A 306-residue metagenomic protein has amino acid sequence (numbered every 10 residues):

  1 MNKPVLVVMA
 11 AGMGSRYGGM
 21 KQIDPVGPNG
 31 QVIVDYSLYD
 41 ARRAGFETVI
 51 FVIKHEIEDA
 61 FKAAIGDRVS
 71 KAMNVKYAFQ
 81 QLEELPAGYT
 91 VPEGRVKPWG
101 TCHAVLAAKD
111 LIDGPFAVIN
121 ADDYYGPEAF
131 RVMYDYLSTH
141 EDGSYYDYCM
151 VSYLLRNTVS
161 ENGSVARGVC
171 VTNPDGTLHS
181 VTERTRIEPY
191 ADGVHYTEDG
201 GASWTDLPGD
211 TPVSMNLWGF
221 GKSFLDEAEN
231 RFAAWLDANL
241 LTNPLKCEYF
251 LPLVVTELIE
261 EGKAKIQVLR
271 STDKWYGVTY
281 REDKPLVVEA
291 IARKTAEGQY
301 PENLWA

Functional and structural regions predicted by a protein language model:
N2-G66, V75, Q80, G114: N-terminal glycine-rich phosphate-binding loop and ensuing alpha1 helix
V69-G114: Short phosphate-binding loop-to-helix
A87-P98, G163-G168, E282-L286: Short, surface-exposed amphipathic charged segments that create phosphate/polyanion-binding patches used for binding
G114-Y124: Short beta-strand-to-loop acidic/aromatic patch adjacent to the donor-nucleotide binding site
P127-L217: Conserved core of the sugar-phosphate nucleotidyltransferase
L217-E229: Conserved nucleotide-sugar donor-binding and metal-coordinating catalytic region shared by glycosyltransferases
A228-A264: A C-terminal functional module that forms or caps the active site or interfaces directly with catalytic machinery
D283-A306: Generic C-terminus detector
